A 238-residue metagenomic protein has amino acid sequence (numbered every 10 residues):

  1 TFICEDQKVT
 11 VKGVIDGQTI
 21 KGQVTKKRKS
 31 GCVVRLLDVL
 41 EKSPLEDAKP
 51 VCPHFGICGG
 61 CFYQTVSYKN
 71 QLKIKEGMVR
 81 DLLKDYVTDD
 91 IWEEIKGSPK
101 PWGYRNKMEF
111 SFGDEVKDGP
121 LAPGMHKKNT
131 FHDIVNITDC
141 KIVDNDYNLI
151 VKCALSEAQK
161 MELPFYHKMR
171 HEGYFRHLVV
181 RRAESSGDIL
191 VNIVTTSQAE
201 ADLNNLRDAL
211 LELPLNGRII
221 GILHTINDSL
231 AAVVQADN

Functional and structural regions predicted by a protein language model:
T1-N238: Accessory RNA-recognition modules of RNA-modification enzymes
